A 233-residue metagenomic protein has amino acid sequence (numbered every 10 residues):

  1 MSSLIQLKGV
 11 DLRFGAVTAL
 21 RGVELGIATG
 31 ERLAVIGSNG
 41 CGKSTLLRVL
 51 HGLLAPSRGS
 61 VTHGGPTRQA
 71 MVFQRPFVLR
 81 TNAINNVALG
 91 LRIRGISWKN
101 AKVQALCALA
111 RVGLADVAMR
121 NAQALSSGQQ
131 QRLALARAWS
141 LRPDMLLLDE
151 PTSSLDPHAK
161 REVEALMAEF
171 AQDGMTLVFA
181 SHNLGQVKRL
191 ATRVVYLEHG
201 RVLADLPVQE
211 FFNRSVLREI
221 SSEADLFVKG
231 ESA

Functional and structural regions predicted by a protein language model:
H51: Helix-to-loop junction immediately C-terminal to a conserved catalytic motif
K99-V117: Conserved ABC ATPase "signature" region
N121-L125, Q129: Conserved ABC ATPase signature
L146-D149: Catalytic Walker B motif of ABC-type/P-loop ATPase nucleotide-binding domains
S181-H182: H-loop/switch region of ABC-family ATPase nucleotide-binding domains
V187-R189: A short, surface-exposed alpha-helical micro-motif characterized by mixed small hydrophobic and charged/polar residues
R201-A224: Conserved beta-strand-loop-alpha-helix hinge in the C-terminal portion of ABC ATPase nucleotide-binding domains
